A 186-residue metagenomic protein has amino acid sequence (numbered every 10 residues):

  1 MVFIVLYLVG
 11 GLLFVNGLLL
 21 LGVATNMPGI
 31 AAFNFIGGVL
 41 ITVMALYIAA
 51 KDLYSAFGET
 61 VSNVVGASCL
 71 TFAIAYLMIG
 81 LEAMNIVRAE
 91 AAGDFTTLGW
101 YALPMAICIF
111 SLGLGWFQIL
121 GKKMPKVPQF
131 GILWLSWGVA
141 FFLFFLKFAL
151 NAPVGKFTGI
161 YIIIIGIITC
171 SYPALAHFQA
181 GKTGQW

Functional and structural regions predicted by a protein language model:
M1-F57, L175-W186: N-terminal topogenic module of multi-pass integral membrane proteins
V2-L12, I30-L40, V65-S68, F72 (+4 more regions): Hydrophobic alpha-helical transmembrane segments of polytopic
V15-G17, F141-A149, G159-W186: C-terminal transmembrane-bundle signature of multipass membrane proteins, characterized by strong activation on
V15-T25, M78-E90, F148-A149: C-terminal ends of transmembrane helices
V43-A67, I86-G93: Helix-loop junctions on the outward
G66-V139: Membrane-proximal helix-loop-helix units in multi-pass membrane proteins
Q118-P128, F142-F157: Membrane-helix boundary connector in multi-pass membrane proteins
